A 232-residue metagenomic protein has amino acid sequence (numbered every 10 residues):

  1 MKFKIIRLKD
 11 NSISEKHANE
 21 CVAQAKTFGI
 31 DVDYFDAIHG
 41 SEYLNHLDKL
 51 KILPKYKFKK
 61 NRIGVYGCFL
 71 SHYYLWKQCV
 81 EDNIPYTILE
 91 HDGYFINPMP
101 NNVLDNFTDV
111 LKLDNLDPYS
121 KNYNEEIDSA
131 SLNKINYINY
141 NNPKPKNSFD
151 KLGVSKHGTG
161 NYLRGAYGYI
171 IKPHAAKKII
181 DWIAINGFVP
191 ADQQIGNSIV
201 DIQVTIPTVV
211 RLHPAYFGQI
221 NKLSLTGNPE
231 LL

Functional and structural regions predicted by a protein language model:
M1-L89, G93-L232: An acidic/histidine-cluster motif and surrounding catalytic segment that typifies divalent-metal-assisted enzyme active
